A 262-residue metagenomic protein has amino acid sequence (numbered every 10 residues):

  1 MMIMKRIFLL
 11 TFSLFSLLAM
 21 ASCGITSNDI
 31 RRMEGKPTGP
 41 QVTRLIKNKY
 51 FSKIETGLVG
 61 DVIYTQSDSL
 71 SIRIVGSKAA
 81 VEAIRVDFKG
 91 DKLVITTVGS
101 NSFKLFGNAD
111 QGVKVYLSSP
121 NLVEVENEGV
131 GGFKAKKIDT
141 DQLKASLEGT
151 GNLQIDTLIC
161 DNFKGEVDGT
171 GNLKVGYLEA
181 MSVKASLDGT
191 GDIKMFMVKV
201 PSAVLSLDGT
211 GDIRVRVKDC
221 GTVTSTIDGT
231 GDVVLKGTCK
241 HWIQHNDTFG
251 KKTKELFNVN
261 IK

Functional and structural regions predicted by a protein language model:
M1-G35: Bacterial Sec-dependent N-terminal signal peptides
C23-E128, F133-S146, I159-K164, M181 (+2 more regions): Acidic (Asp/Glu) and glycine-rich low-complexity loops/linkers that are typically intrinsically disordered
K47, V115-S118, D156, G176 (+2 more regions): Extracytoplasmic/secreted proteins and extracellular or luminal domains
G129, L147-G149, T157, V167 (+4 more regions): Short, structured patches in soluble enzyme cores that scaffold and shape functional sites
G132-A135, T150-I155, T170-V175, D192-I193: Short helix-to-loop capping/linker segments positioned immediately adjacent to catalytic or ligand/cofactor-binding
L173-K262: Short, surface-exposed interaction patches in beta-rich subdomains that mediate adhesion/assembly near membranes
